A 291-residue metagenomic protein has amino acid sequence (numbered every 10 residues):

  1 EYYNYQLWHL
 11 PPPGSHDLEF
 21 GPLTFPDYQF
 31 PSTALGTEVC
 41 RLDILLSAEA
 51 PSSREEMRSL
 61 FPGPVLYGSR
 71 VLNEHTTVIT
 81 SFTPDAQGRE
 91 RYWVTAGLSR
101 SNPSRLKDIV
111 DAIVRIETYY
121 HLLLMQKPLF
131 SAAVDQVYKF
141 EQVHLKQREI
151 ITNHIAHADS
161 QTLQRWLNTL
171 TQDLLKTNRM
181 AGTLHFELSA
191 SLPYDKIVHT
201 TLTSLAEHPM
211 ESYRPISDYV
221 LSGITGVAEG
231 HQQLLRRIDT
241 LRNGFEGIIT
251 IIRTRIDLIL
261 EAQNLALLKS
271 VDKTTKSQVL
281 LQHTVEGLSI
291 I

Functional and structural regions predicted by a protein language model:
W8-T169: Extended alpha-helical interaction modules
T169-I291: Membrane-associated alpha-helical segments
